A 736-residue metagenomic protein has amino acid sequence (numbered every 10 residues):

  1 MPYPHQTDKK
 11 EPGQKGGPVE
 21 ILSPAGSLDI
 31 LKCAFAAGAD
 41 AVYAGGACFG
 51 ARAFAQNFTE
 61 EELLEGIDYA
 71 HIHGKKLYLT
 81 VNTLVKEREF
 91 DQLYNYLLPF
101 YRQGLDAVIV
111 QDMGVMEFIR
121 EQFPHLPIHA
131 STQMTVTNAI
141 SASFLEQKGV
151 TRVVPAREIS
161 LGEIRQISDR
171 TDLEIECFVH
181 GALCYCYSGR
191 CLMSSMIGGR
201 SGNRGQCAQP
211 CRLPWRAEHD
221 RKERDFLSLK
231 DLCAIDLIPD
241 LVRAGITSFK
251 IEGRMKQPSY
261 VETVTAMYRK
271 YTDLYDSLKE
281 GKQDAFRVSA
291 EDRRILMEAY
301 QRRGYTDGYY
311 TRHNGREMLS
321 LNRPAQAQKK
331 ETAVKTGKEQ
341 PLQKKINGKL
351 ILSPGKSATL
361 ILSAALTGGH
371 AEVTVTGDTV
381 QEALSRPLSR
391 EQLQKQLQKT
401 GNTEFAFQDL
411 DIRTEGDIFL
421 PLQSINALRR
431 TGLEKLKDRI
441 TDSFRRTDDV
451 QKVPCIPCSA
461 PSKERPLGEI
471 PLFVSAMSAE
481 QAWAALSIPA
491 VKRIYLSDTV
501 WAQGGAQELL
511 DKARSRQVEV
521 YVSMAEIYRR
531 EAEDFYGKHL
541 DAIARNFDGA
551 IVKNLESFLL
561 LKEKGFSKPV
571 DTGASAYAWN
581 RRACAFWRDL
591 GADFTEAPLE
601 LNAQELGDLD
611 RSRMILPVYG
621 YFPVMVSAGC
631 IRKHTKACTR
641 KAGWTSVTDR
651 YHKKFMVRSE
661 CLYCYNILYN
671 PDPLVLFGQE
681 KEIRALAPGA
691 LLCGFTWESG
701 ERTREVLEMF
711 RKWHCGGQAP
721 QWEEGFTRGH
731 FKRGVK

Functional and structural regions predicted by a protein language model:
P2-A37, A41-R52, L64-I67, H73-Y101 (+6 more regions): Surface-exposed amphipathic alpha-helical tracts and adjacent flexible/coil segments at the periphery of soluble enzymes
F58-L63: Glycine-rich, highly charged phosphate/nucleotide-binding loops
S131-T135: Ser/Thr-centric signal marking residues that sit in or immediately flank functional binding/regulatory motifs
